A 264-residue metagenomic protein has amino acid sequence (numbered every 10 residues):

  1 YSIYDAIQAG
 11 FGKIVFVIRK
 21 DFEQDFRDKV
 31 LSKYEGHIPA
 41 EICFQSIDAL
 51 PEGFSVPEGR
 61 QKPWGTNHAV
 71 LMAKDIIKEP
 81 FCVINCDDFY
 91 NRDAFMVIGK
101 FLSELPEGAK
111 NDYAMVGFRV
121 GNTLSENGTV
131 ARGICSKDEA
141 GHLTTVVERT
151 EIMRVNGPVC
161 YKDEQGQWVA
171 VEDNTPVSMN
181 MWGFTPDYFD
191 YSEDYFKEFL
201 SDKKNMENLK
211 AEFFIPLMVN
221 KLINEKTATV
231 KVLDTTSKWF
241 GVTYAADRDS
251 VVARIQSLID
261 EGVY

Functional and structural regions predicted by a protein language model:
Y1-C86, Y90-N91, F95, E104: Conserved N-terminal catalytic core of the sugar/cofactor nucleotidyltransferase
I18, G183-F184, T243: A conserved hydrophobic position in a structured secondary element of the catalytic/binding core that shapes
D25-F26, D93, Y191, M218 (+1 more regions): Phosphate- and divalent-cation-binding pockets in alpha/beta enzyme and binding domains that engage nucleotide-derived
E41-C43, V83-N85, D112-R119, D234: Short beta-strand segments
E52-P63, G128-G133, A246-S250: Short, surface-exposed amphipathic charged segments that create phosphate/polyanion-binding patches used for binding
R92-W182, P186: Conserved core of the sugar-phosphate nucleotidyltransferase
E193-A228: A C-terminal functional module that forms or caps the active site or interfaces directly with catalytic machinery
N224-T229, S237-Y264: Hydrophobic helical membrane-anchoring modules
